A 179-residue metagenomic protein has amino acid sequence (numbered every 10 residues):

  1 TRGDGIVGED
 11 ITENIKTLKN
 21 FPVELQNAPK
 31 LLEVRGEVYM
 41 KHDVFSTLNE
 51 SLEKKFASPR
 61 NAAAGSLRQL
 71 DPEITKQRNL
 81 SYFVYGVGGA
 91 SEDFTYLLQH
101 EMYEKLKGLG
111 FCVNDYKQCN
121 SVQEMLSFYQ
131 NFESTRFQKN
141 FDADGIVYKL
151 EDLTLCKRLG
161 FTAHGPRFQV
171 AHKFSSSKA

Functional and structural regions predicted by a protein language model:
T1-A179: RNA/tRNA-interacting regions in translation and RNA-turnover enzymes
